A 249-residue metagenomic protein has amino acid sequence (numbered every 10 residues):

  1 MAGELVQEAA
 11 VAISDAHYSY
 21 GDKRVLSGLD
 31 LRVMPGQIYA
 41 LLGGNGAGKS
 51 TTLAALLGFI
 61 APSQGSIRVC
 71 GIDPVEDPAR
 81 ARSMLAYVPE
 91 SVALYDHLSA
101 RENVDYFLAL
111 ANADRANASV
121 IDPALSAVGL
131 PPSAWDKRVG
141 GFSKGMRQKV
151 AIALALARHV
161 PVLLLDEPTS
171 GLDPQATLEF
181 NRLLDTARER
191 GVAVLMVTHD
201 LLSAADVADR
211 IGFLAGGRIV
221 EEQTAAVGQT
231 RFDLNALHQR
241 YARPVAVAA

Functional and structural regions predicted by a protein language model:
G65-D73, A81: Conserved ABC transporter NBD signature motif
D105, A109, A118-A134: Conserved ABC ATPase "signature" region
I152: Hydrophobic anchor residue at the start of the ABC signature
L163-D166: Catalytic Walker B motif of ABC-type/P-loop ATPase nucleotide-binding domains
P174-A176: Helix N-cap at the start of a conserved alpha-helix in ABC-type nucleotide-binding domains
T198-H199: H-loop/switch region of ABC-family ATPase nucleotide-binding domains
